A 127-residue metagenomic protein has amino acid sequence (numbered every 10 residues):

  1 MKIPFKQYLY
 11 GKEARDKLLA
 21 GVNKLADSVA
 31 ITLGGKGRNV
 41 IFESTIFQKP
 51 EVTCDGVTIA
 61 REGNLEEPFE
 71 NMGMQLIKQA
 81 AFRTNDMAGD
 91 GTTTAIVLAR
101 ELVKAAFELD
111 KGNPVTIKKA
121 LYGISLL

Functional and structural regions predicted by a protein language model:
M1-L127: N-terminal glycine-/lysine-enriched basic segments
